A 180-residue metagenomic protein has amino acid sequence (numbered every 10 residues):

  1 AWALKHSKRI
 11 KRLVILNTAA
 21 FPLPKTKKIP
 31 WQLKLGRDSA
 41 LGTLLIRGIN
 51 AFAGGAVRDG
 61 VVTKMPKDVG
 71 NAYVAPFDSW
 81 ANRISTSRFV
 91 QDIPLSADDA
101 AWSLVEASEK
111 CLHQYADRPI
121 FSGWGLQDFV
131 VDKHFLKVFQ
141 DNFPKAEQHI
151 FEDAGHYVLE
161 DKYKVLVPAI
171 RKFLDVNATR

Functional and structural regions predicted by a protein language model:
A1-K27: Conserved hydrolase catalytic core segment
A3, N17, Y73, T86 (+4 more regions): Generic structural signal for small/hydrophobic residues in well-ordered secondary structure, especially within
R9-R12, P119, E147: Structural signature of beta-strand start/N-cap positions in the alpha/beta core of ABC transporter nucleotide-binding
F21-P22, F129-V130, Y157-D161: A short, basic/aromatic alpha-helical/loop segment that forms part of the nucleotidyl-sugar donor-binding site
L23-R88: Helix-rich cap/lid subdomain of alpha/beta-hydrolase
K67-N71, A75, R88-Q91, K110-H113 (+4 more regions): Replace "anionic and nucleotidyl ligands
A81-D141: Conserved serine/cysteine hydrolase catalytic core
K145-R180: Catalytic active-site module of serine/aspartate enzymes centered on a nucleophile-bearing elbow/loop
